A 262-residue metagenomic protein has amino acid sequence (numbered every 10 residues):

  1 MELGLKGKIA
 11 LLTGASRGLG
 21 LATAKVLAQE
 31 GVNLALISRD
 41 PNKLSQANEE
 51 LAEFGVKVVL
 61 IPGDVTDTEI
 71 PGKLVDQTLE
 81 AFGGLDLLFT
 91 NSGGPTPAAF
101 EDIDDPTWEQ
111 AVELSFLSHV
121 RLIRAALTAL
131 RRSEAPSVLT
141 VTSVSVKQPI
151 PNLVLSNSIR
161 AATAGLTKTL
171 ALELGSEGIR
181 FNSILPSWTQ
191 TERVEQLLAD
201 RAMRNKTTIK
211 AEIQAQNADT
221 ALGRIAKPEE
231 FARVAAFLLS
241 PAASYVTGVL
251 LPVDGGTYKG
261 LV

Functional and structural regions predicted by a protein language model:
I9, S16-G18: Conserved glycine-rich cofactor-binding loop
F89, G175, R180, V246-G248: Short, small/polar-rich loop/turn modules that mediate ligand/substrate recognition or access, typified
A99-F100, D104-V112, Q216: Substrate-binding pocket helix/loop in short-chain dehydrogenase/reductase
I123, I159-R160, T167: Active-site helix of classical SDR
T128, L172-E173, S244: Alpha-helical segment proximal to the catalytic Tyr-Lys
S143: Residue(s) in the substrate-gating loop at a strand-loop-helix junction that position the organic substrate next
Q148, R224, A236, T247-V262: Short C-terminal tail/terminal secondary-structure segment of NAD(P)H-dependent dehydrogenase/reductase domains
